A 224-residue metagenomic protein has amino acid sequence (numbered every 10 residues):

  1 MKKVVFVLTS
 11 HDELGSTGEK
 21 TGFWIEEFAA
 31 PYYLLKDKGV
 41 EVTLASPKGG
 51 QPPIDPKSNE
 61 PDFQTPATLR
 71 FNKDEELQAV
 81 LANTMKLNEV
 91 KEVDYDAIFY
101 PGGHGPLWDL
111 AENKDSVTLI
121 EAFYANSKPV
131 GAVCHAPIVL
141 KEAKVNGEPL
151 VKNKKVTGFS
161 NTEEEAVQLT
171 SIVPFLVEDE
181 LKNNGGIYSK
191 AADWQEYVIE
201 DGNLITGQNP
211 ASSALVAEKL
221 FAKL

Functional and structural regions predicted by a protein language model:
M1-N126, I138-L224: Extended, subdomain-level signal for the structured scaffold at the beginning of enzyme domains
V130: Conserved, well-structured core segments that form or line functional sites
C134: Alpha-helical segment proximal to the catalytic Tyr-Lys
